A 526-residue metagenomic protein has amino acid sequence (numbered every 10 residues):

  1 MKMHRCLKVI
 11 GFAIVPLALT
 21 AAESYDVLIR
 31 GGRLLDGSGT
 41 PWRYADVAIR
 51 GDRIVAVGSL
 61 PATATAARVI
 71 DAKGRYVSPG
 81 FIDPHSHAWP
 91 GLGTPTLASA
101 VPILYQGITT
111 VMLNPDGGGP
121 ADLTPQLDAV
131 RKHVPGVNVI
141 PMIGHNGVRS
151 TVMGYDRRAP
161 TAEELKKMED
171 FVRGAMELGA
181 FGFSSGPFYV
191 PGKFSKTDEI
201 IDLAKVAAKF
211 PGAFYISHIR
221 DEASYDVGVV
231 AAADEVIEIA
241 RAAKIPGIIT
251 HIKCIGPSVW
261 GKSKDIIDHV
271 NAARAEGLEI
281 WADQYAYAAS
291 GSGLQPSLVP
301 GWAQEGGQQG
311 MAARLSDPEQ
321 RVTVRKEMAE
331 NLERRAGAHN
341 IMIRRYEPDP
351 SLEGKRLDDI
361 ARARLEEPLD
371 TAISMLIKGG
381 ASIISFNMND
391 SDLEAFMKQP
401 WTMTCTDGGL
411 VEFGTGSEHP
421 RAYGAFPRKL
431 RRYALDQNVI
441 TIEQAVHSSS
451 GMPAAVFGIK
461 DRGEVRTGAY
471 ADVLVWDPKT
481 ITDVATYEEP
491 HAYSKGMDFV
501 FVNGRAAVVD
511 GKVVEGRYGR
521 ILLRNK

Functional and structural regions predicted by a protein language model:
K8-T20: Bacterial N-terminal signal peptides
A22-Y25, L34-G80, V484: Histidine-rich, glycine-flanked metal-binding segment
G32, G310-M311, D317, A395-W401 (+2 more regions): C-terminal cap of metal-dependent C-N hydrolases
G32, V47, D52, G74 (+13 more regions): Divalent metal-coordination and catalytic microenvironments
L34-D46, I383-L393, I440-V446, A454-H491: Acidic, glycine-enriched loop/beta-strand segments at the rims of small-molecule binding/catalytic pockets
A72-V77, F81-A88, T94-S185, K205 (+3 more regions): Divalent-metal coordination cores built from histidine and acidic residues
M142-I143, T151-A162, M168-V190, A204 (+2 more regions): Active-site neighborhoods of metal-dependent hydrolases
G174, A180-A233: Divalent metal-binding pocket/active-site signature
